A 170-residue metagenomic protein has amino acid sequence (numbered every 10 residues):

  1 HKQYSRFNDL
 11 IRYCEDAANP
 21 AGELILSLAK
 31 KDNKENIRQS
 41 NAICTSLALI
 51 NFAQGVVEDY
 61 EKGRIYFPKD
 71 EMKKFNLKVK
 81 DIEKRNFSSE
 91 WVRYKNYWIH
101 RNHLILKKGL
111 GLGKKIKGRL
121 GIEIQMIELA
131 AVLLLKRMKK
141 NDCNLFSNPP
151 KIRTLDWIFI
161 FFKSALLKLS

Functional and structural regions predicted by a protein language model:
H1-A48, A53, V57-S170: Catalytic cores of Mg2+-dependent Asp-rich isoprenoid enzymes
